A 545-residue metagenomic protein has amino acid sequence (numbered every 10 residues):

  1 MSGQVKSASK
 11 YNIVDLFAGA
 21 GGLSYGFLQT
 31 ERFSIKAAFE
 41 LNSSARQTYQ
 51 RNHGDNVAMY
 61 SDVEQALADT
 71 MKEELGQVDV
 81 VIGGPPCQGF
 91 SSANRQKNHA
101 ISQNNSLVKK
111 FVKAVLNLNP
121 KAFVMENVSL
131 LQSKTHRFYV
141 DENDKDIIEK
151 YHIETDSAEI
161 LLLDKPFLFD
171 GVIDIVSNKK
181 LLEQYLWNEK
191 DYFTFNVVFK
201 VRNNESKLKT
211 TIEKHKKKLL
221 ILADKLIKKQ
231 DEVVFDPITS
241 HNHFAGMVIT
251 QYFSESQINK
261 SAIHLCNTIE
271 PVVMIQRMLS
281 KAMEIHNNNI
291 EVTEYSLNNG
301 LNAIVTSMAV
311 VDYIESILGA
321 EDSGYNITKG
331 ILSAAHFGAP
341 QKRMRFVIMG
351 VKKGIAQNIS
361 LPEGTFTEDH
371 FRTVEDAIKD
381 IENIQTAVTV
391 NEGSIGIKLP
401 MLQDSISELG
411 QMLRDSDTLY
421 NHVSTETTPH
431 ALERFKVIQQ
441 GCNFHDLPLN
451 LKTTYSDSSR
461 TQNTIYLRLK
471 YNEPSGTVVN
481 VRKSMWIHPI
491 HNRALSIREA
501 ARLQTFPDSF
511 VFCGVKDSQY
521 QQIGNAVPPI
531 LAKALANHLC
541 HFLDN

Functional and structural regions predicted by a protein language model:
S2-A122, N127-D144, K150-N298, G324 (+1 more regions): Core alpha/beta nucleotide-donor-binding catalytic domains of modification enzymes
P86-Q88, S129-L130, A335-G338, K353-I355 (+1 more regions): Short, solvent-exposed loop/turn segments at secondary-structure junctions
V233, P237-V272, E321, V351 (+3 more regions): C-terminal target-recognition/interaction regions appended to catalytic cores
L297-V305, E368, I523: Active-site rim elements
T306-A320: Short alpha-helix
T328, K342-F346, V374, P474: Residues that flank catalytic or metal-binding motifs in active/ligand-binding sites
L332-G338, I465-Y466: Short, solvent-exposed loop/turn elements at beta->coil junctions and helix N-caps that rim active or binding pockets
P340-Q357: Conserved beta strand-loop-helix elements of the APE1-like EEP
